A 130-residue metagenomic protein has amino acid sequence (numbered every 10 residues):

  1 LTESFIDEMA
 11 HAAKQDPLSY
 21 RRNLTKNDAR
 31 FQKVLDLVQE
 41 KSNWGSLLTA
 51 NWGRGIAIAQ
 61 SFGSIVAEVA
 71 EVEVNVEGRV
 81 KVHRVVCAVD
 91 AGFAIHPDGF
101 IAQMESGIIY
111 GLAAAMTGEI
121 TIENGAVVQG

Functional and structural regions predicted by a protein language model:
L1-G130: Cofactor-binding beta-sheet edge motifs in enzyme active sites
